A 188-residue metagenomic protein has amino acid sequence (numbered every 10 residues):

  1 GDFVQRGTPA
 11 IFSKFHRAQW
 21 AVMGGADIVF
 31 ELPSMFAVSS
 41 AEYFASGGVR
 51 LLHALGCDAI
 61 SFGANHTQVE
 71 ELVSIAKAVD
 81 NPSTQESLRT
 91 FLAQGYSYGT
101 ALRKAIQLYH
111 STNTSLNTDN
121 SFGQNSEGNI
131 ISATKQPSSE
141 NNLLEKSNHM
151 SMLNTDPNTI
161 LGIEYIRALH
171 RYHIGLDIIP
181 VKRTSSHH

Functional and structural regions predicted by a protein language model:
G1-R17: N-terminal catalytic cores of NTP/NDP-binding nucleotidyl/phosphoryl-transfer enzymes
H16-W20, G24: N-terminal glycine-rich dinucleotide-binding loop that anchors FAD/FMN and/or NAD(P) in oxidoreductases
M23-P33: A glycine-rich helix N-cap at a beta->alpha junction
L32-H188: Active-site cores that bind ATP or allylic diphosphates and position pyrophosphate for catalysis
